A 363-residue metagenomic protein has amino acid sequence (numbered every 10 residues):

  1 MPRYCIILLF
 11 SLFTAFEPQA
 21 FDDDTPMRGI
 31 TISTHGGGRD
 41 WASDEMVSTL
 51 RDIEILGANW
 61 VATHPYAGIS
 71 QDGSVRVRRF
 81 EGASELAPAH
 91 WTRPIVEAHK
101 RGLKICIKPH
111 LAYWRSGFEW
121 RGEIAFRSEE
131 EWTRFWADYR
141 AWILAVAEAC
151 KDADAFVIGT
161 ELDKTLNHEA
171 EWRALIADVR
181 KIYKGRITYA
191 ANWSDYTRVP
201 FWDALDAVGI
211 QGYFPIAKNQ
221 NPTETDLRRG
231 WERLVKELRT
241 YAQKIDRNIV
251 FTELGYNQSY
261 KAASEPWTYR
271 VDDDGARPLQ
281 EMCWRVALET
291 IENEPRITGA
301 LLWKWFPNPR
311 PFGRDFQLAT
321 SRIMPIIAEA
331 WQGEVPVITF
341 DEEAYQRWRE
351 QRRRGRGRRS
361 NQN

Functional and structural regions predicted by a protein language model:
Y4-A15: Bacterial N-terminal signal peptides
F21-I53: Boundary/entry segment of secreted carbohydrate-active catalytic domains
D24, W41, P266, L279-W284 (+1 more regions): Aromatic-rich peripheral "rim/lid" segments of glycoside hydrolase catalytic domains that contact and position glycan
S33-D40, S74-P88, A125-D138, G159-L166 (+2 more regions): The substrate-binding groove and active-site-proximal loops of carbohydrate-active enzymes, especially glycoside
W41-S43, L50-L56, L86-R101, I124-A155 (+4 more regions): An active-site-proximal structural segment forming one wall of the substrate-binding cleft that immediately precedes
N59-V75, P88-T165, K261, W305-N308: Substrate-binding cleft and catalytic face of glycoside hydrolase catalytic domains, especially the flexible beta-alpha
L86-P88, R93, R101, K108 (+5 more regions): Glycoside hydrolase catalytic-domain groove-lining segments
C106-S116, A155-N167, R173-T197, D246-L254 (+1 more regions): Aromatic-lined carbohydrate-recognition surfaces of secreted/lumenal glycan-active proteins
